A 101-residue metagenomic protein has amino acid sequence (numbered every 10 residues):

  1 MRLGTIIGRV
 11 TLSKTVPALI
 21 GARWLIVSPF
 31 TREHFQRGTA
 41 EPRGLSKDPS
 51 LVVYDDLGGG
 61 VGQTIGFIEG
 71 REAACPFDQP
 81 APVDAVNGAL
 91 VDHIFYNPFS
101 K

Functional and structural regions predicted by a protein language model:
R9, F30, G70-R71: Short, surface-exposed secondary-structure boundary micro-motifs
T15-V27: Short aromatic-glycine-enriched beta-strand elements
L25-P29, V53, G66-F67: Short, acidic/hydrophobic/Gly-rich beta-strand patch recurrent on exposed beta strands that often constitutes part
R43-L51: Short, structured beta-strand/loop micro-motifs enriched in basic residues and often containing a Trp
G66-K101: C-terminal structural segments of small proteins and small subunits
